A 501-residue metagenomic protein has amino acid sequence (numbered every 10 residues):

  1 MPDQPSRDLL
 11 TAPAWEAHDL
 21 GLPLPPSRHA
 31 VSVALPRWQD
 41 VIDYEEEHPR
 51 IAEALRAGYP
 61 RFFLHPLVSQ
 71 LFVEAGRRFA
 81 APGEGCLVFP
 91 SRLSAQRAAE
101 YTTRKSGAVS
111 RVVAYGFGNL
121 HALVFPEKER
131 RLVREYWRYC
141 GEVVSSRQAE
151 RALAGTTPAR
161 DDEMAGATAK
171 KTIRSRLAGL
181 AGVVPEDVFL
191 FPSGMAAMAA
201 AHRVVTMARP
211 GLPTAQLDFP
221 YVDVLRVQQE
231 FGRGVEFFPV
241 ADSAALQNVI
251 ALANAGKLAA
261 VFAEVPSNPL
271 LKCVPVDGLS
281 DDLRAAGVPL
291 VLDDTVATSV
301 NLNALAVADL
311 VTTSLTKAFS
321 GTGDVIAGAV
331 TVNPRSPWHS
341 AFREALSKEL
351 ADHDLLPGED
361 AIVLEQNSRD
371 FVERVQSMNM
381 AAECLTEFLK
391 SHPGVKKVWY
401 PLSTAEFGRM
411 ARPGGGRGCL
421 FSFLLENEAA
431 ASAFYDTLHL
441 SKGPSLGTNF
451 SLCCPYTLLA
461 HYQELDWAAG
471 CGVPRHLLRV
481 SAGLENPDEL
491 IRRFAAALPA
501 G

Functional and structural regions predicted by a protein language model:
P2-A196, V204, L217-F231, A245: Conserved N-terminal alpha-helix of the aminotransferase class I/II PLP-enzyme fold
G21, P25-S27, P36-W38, E45 (+3 more regions): Active-site C-terminal subdomain of aminotransferase-like
G85-F89, H121-L123, V330, G418-L424 (+1 more regions): Short cationic amphipathic helices and targeting signals
L180, V184-S391: Conserved PLP-enzyme active-site core in the AAT-like
R203-T206, F407-G414, D466-G472: Short, flexible, solvent-exposed loop/turn segments with mixed acidic/basic and small polar residues
A245-L246, N427-F434, N486-R492: Short, conserved charged micro-motifs
A260, P289, L310, K397 (+2 more regions): Structural preference for beta-strand elements that scaffold enzyme active sites
L438-G501: C-terminal active-site/capping subdomain that shapes the small-molecule cofactor and substrate pocket of enzyme
